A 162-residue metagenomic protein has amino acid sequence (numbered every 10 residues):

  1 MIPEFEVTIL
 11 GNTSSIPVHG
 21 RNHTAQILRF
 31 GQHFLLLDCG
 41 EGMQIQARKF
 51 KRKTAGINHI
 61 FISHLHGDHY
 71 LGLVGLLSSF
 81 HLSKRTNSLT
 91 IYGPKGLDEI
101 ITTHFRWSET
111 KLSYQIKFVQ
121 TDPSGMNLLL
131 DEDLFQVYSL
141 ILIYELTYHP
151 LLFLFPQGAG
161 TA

Functional and structural regions predicted by a protein language model:
M1-A162: Binuclear metal-dependent hydrolase catalytic cores
